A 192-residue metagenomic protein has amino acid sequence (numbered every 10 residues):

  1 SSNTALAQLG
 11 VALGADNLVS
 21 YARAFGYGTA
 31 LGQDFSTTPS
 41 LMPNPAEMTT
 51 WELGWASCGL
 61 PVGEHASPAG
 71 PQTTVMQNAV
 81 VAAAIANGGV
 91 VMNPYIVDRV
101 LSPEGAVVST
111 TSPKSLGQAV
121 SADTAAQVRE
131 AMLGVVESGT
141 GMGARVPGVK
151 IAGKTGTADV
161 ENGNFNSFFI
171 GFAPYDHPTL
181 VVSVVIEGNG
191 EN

Functional and structural regions predicted by a protein language model:
S1-I186: Beta-lactam-recognizing serine transpeptidase/beta-lactamase-like catalytic domain environment
G190-E191: Short beta-strands and strand-coil junctions in structured, solvent-facing domains, enriched
